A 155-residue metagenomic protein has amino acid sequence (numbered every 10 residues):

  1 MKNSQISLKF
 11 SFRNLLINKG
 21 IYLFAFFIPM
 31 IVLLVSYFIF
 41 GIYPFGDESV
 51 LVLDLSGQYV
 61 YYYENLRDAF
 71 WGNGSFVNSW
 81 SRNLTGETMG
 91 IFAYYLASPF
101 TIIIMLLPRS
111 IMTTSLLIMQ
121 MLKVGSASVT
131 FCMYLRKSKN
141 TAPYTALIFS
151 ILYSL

Functional and structural regions predicted by a protein language model:
M1-I42: Start-transfer (signal-anchor) and selected internal transmembrane alpha helices of multi-pass inner/ER membrane
K9, R13-I17, P108-M112, L116 (+1 more regions): Juxtamembrane/transmembrane-helix boundary motifs in multi-pass membrane proteins
Y22-F27, I118, Y144-I151: Hydrophobic alpha-helical transmembrane segments
V32-S128, I151-L155: Membrane-interface coil-to-helix junctions
C132-S154: Transmembrane-helix signature of polytopic, membrane-embedded enzymes that assemble or transfer cell-envelope glycans
